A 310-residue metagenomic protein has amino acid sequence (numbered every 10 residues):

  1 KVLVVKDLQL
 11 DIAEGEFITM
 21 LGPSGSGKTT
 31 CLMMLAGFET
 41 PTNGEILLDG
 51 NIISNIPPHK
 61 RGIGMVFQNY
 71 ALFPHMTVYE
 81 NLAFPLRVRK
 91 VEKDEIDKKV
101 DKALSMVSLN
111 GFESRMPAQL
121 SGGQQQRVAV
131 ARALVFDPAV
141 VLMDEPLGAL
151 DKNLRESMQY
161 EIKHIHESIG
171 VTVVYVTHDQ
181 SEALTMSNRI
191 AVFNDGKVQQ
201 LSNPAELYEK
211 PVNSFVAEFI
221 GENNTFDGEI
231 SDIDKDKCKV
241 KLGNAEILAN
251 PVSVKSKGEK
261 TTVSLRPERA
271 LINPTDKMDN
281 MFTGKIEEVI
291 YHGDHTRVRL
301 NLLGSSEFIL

Functional and structural regions predicted by a protein language model:
F17, P58-G64, Q68, L72-F215: ABC ATPase nucleotide-binding domains
L21-P23: The feature captures the beta-strand-to-loop junction immediately N-terminal to the Walker
A36: Helix-to-loop junction immediately C-terminal to a conserved catalytic motif
T42-E45, E95, D195, D227: Conserved coupling/switch loops of ABC nucleotide-binding domains, chiefly the family-specific signature
G44-I52: Conserved ABC transporter NBD signature motif
E209, K237-V289: Glycine/charge-rich catalytic "coupling/switch" loops of P-loop NTPases
